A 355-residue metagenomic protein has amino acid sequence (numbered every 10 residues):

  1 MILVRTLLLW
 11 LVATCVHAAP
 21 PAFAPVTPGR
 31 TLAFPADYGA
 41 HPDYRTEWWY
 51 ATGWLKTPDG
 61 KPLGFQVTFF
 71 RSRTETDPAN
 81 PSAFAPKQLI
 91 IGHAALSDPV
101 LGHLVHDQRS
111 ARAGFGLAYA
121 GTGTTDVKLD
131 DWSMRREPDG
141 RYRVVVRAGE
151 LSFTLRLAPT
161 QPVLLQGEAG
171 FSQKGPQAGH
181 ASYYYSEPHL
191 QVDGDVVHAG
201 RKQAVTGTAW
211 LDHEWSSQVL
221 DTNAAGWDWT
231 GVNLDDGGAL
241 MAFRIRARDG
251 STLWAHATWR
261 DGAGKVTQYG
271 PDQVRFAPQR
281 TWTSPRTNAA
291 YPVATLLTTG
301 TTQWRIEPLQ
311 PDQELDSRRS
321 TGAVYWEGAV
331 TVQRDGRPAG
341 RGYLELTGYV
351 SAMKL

Functional and structural regions predicted by a protein language model:
I2-L9: Sec-dependent signal peptide recognition, specifically the positively charged N-region followed immediately by
A13-C15: N-terminal signal peptide c-region/cleavage motif recognized by signal peptidases
A19-L355: Structured soluble/peripheral alpha/beta segments that form catalytic or ligand/cofactor-binding pockets
